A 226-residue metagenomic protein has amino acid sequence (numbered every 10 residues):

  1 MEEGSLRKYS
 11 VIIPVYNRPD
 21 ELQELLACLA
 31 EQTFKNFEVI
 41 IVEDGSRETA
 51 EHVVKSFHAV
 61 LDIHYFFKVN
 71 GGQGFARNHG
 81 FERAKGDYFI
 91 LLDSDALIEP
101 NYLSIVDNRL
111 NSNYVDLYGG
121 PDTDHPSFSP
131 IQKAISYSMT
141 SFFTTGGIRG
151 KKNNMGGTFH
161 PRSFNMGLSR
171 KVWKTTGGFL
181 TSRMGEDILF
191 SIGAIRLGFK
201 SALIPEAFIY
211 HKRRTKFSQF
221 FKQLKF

Functional and structural regions predicted by a protein language model:
M1-E31: N-proximal low-complexity "stem/linker" segments adjacent to membrane-targeting elements
L26-F67: Acidic donor-binding segment of Leloir-type glycosyltransferases
T49, A96-R109, I192: Acidic donor-binding/catalytic loop of UDP-sugar-dependent glycosyltransferases, especially processive GT2
K68-A84, I105, S163-F164: Glycine-rich, basic loop-to-helix element that forms the pyrophosphate-binding segment of sugar-nucleotide handling
F89: Short aromatic/hydrophobic "clamp" motif used to bind/position activated sugar donors
N101-K133, Y137, A207-F208, K212: Conserved donor NDP-sugar-binding/catalytic core segment of glycosyltransferases
T145-K171, S182-M184, L189, I209: A recurrent flexible, glycine/aromatic-enriched loop bordering the glycosyltransferase active site that acts as
L180-F226: Catalytic donor/gating beta->alpha subdomain of glycosyltransferases that bind UDP-sugars
